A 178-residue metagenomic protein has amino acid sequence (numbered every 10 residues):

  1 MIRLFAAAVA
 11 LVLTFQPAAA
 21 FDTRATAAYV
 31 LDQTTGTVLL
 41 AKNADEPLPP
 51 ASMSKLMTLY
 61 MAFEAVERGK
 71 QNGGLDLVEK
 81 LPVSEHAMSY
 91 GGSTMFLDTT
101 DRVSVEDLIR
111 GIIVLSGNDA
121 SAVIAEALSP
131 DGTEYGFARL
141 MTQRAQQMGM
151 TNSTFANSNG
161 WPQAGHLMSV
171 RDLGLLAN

Functional and structural regions predicted by a protein language model:
F5-Q16: Bacterial N-terminal signal peptides
A18-R171: Active-site-adjacent loops and short helices of periplasmic peptidoglycan-processing enzymes
D172, A177-N178: Extracytoplasmic
